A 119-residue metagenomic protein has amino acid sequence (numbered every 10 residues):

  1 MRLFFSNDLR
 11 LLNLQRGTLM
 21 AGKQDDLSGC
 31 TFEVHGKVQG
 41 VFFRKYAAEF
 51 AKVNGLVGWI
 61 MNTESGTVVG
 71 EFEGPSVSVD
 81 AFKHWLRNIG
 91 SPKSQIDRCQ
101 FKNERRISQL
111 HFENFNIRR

Functional and structural regions predicted by a protein language model:
R2-R119: Intrinsically disordered, low-complexity, mixed-charge
